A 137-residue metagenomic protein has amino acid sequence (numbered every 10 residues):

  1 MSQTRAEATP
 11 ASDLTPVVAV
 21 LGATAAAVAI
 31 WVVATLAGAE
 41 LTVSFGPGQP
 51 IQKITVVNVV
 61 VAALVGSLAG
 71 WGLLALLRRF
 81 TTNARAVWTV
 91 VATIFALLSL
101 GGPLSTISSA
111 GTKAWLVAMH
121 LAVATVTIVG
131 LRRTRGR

Functional and structural regions predicted by a protein language model:
M1-D13: Short, Lys/Arg-rich, polar N-terminal cytosolic tail immediately upstream of the first transmembrane signal-anchor
P10-T35: N-terminal signal-anchor transmembrane alpha helix
T15-A19, A122-R137: Membrane-water interface at the C-terminal end of transmembrane alpha helices
P16, A75-A96: Internal alpha-helical transmembrane segments of multi-pass membrane proteins
G22-I30, V61, V65, A69 (+4 more regions): Lipid-exposed faces of alpha-helical membrane segments in multi-pass integral membrane proteins
I30-G38, L74, R78, L131-R135: Membrane-water interface at transmembrane helix exits
T42-T55: Perimembrane loop-to-helix junctions flanking transmembrane segments
G101-W115: Membrane-helix boundary connector in multi-pass membrane proteins
